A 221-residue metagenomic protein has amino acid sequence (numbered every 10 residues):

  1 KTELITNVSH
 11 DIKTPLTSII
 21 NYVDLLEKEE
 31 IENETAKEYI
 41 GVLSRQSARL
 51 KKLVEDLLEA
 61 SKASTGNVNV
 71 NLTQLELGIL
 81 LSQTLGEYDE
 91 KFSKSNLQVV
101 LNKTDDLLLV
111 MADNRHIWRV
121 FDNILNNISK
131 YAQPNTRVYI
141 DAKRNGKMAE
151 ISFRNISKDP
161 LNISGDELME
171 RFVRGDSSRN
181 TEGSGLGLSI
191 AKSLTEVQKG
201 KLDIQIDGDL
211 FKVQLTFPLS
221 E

Functional and structural regions predicted by a protein language model:
R45-L50: Short alpha-helical segment of the dimerization/phosphotransfer core of two-component systems
T65-V70, L109-D113: Conserved micro-motifs of the catalytic ATP-binding
N71-L85: A conserved beta-strand-to-alpha-helix junction within the catalytic ATP-binding
N71-T73, Q98-L108: Conserved catalytic submotifs in the C-terminal HATPase_c
L97, K199-L202: Conserved glycine-rich
D105, P160-V173: Short conserved segment of the HATPase_c
N127-S129: Short helix-loop "hinge" at the ATP-lid/N-box region of the Bergerat-fold HATPase_c
